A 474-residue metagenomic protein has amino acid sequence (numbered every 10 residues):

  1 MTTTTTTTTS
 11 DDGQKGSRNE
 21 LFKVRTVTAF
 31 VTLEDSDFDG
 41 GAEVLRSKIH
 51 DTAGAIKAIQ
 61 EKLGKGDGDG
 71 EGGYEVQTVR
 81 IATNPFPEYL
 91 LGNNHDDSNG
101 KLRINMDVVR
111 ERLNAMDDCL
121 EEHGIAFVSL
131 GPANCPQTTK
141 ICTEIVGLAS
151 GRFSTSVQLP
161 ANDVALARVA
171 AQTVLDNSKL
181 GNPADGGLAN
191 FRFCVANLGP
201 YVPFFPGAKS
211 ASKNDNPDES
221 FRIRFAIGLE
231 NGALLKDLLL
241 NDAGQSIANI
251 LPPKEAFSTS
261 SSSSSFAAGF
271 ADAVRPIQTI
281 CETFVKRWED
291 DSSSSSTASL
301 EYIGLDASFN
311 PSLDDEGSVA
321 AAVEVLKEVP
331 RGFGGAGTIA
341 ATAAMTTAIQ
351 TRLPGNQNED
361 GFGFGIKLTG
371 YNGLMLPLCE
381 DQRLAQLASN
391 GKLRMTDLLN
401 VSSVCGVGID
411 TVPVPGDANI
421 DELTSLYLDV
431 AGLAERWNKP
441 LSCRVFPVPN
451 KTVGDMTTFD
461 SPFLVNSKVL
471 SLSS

Functional and structural regions predicted by a protein language model:
T2, S10-S474: Anaerobic metallocofactor- and corrinoid-dependent redox/one-carbon enzyme cores, especially those from methanogenesis
